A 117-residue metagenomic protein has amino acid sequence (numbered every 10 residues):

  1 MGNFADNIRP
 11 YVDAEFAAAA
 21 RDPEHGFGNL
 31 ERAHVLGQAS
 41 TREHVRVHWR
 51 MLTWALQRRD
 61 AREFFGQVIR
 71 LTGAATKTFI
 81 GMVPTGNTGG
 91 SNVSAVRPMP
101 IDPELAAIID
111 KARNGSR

Functional and structural regions predicted by a protein language model:
M1-A39, R58-R117: N-terminal alpha-helical interaction modules that lie
V45-L56: Non-membrane alpha-helical segments in proteins
